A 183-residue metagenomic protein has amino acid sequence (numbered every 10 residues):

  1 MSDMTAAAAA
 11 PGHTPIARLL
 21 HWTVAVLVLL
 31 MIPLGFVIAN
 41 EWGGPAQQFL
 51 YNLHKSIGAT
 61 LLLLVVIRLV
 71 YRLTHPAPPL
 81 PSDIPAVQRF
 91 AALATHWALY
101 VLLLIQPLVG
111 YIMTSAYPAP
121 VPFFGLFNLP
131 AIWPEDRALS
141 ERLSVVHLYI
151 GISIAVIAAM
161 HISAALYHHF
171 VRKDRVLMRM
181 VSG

Functional and structural regions predicted by a protein language model:
M1-G183: Membrane-embedded alpha-helical bundles that constitute the cytochrome b-like, heme-associated redox core of multi-pass
